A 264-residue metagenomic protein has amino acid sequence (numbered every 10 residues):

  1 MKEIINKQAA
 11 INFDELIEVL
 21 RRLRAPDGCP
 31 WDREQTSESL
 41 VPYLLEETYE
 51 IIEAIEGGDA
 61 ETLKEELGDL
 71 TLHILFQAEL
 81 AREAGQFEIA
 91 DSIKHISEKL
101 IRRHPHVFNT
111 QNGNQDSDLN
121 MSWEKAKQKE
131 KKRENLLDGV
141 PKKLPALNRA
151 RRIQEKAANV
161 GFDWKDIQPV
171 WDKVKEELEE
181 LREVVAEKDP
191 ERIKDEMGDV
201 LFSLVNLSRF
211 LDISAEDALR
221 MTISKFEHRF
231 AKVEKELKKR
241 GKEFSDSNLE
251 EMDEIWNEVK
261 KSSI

Functional and structural regions predicted by a protein language model:
M1-E66, L72-M197, L201-I264: Flexible "arm" and connector segments at domain edges
